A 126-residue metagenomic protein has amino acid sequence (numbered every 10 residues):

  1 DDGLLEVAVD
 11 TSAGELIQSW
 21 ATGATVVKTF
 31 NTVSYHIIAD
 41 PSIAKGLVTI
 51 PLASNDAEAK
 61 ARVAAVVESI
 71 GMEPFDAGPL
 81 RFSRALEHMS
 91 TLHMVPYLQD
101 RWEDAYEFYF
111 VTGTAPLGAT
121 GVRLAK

Functional and structural regions predicted by a protein language model:
D1-S42, A59: Rossmann-fold NAD(P)-binding glycine/threonine-rich loop
V48-K126: Active-site-lining helix/loop region of Rossmann-like oxidoreductase modules
